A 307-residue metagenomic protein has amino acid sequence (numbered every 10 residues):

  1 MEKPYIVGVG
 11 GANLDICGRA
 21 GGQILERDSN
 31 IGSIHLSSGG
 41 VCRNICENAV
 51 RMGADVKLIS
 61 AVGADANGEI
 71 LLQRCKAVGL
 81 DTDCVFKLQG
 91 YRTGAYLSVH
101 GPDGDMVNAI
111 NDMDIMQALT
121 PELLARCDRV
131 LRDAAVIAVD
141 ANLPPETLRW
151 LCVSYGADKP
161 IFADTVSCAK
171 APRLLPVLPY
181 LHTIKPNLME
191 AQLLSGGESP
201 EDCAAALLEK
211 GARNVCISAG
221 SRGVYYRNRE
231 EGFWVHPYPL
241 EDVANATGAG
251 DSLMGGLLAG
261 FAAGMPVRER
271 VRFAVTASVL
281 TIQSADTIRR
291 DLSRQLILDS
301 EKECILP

Functional and structural regions predicted by a protein language model:
M1-L80, H236, V243: Glycine-rich phosphate/adenosyl-contacting loop at the front of the ribokinase-like
M1-V7, N30, P200-P307: Conserved phosphate-binding/catalytic region of the ribokinase-like
V50, G156, A262: Gly/Ala-rich phosphate-binding loop of Rossmann-like dinucleotide-binding domains, activating on the conserved
A77-G90: A glycine-rich helix N-cap at a beta->alpha junction
K87-L88, S98-V136, A141: Conserved phosphate-binding/catalytic loop of the ribokinase/pfkB sugar-kinase fold
A95-V99, N108, G223-R227: Short beta-strand scaffold segments in enzyme catalytic cores
G156-W234: Conserved phosphate/ATP/ADP-binding segment of small-molecule kinases
